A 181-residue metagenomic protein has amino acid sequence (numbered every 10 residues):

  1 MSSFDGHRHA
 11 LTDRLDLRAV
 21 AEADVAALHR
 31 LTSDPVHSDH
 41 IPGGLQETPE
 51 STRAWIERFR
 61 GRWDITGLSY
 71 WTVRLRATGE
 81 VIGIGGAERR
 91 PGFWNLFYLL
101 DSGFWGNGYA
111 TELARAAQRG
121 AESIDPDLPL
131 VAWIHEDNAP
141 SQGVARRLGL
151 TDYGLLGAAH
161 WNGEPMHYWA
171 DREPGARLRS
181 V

Functional and structural regions predicted by a protein language model:
M1-H40, E57, Y70-V181: Acyl-donor (CoA/ACP) binding surface of acyl/acetyltransferases
L45-G67, R76: Active-site rim helix/loop that mediates acceptor-substrate recognition in acyltransferases
